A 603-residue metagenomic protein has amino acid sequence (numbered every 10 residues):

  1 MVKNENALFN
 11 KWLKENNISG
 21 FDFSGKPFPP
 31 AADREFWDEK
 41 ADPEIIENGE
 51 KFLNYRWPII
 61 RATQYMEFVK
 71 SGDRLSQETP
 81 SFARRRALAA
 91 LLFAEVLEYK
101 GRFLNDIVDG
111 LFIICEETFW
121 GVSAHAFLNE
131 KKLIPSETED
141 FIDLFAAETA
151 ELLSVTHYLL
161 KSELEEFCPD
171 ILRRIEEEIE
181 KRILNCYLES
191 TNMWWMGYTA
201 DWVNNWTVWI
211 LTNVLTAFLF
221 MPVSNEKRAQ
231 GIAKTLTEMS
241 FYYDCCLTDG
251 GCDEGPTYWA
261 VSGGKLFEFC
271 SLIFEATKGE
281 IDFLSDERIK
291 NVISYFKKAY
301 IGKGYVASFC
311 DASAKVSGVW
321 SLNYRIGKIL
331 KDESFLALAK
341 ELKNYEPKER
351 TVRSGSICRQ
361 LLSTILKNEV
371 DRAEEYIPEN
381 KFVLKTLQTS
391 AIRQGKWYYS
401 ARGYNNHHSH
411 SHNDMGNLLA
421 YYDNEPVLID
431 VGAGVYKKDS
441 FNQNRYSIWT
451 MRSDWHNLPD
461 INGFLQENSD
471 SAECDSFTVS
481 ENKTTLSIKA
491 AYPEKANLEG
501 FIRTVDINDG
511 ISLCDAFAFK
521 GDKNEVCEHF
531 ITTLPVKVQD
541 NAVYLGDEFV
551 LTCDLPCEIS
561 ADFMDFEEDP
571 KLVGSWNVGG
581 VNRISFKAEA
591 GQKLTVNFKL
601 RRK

Functional and structural regions predicted by a protein language model:
M1-E44, A90-V96: Extreme N-terminal leader/anchor segments
M1-V2, A126-F127, K340-E346, R350 (+1 more regions): CBM-like, beta-strand-rich accessory domains located in the C-terminal region of large, secreted polysaccharide-active
G20-F21, G72-R84, K131-A147, N192-V208 (+6 more regions): Solvent-exposed loop and edge beta-strand segments that line ligand/cofactor-binding and catalytic clefts
E50-I60, I107-H125, D170-W195, Q230-G250 (+1 more regions): Long, well-ordered core segments of solenoidal/helical folds
A83-L97, D109-I113, A147-V155: Non-membrane alpha-helical segments in proteins
E95-V108, T156-E180, F218-L236, I273-I289 (+2 more regions): Structural helix-adjacent loops and short alpha-helical linkers that scaffold large soluble proteins
L133-T257, E268, L361, L366-E374: Active-site lining segments of carbohydrate-active enzymes
G263-V427, S480, S487, E589: Carbohydrate-active enzyme catalytic cores, enriched for enzymes that act on polyanionic acidic polysaccharides
